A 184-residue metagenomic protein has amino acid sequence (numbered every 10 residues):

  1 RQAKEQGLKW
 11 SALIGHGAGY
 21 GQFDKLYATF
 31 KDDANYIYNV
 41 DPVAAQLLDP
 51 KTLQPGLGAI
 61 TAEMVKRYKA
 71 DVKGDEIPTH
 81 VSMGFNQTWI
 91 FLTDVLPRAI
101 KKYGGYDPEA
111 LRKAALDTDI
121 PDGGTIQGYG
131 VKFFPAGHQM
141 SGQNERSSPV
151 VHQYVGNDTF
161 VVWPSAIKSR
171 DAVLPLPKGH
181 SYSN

Functional and structural regions predicted by a protein language model:
Q2-Q87, S165-S169, K178-S183: Extracellular/periplasmic periplasmic-binding protein-like sensory domains
D71-S82, T93-V162: Segments of small-molecule ligand-sensing domains
Q87-T93: Well-ordered alpha-helical segments within folded domains of soluble proteins
